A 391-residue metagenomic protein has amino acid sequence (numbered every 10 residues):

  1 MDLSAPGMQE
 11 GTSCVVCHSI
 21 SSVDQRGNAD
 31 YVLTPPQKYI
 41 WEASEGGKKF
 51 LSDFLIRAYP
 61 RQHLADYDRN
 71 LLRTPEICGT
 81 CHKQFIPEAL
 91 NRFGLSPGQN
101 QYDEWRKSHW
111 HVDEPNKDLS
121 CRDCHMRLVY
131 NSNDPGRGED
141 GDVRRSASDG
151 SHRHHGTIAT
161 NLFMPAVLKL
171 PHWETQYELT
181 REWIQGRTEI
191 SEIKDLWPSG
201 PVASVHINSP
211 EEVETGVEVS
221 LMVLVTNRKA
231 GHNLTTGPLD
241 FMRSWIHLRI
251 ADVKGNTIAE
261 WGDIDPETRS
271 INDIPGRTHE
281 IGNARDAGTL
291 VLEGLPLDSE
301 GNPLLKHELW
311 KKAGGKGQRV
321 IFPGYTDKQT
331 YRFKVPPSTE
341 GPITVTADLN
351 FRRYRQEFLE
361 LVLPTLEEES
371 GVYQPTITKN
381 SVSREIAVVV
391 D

Functional and structural regions predicted by a protein language model:
D2-P323, T330-V335, T346-D391: Primarily the internal scaffold of c-type cytochrome electron-transfer domains, especially repeated/multiheme c-type
G341-V345: Exposed beta-strand face motif in extracellular beta-rich ectodomains
